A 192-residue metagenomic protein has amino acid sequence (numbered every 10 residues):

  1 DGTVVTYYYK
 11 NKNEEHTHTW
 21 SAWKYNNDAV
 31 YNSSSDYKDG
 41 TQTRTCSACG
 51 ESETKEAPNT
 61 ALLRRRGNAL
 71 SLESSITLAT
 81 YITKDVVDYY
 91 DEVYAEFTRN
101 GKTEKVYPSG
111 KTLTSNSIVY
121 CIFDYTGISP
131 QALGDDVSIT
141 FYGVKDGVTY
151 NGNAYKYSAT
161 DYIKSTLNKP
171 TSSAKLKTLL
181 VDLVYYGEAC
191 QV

Functional and structural regions predicted by a protein language model:
D1-T60: Extracellular modular ligand-binding repeats in secreted and cell-surface proteins
A57-V192: Short, surface-exposed linear motifs at loops/turns and structural transition points
